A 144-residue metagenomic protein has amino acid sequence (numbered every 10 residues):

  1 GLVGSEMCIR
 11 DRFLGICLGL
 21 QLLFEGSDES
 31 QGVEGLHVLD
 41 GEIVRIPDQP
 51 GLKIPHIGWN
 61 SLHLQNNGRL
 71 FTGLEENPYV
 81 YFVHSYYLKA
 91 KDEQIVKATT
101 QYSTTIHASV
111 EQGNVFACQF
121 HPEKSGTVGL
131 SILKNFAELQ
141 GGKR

Functional and structural regions predicted by a protein language model:
G1-I9: Short, small-residue-biased leader/transition segments that mark boundaries at the very start of proteins
R10-S27: Catalytic nucleophile loop
C17, H84, H121: Histidine-centered divalent metal-coordination motifs
C17, L36, F136: Residue-level signal for inorganic ion chemistry
E25-Y102: Pocket-forming structural segment of enzyme catalytic cores
N77, E111-V115: Beta-strand-turn-beta hairpins that frame and shape the catalytic cleft of phosphate-ester-processing enzymes
T105-E111: Short, surface-exposed beta-strand/loop micro-motifs that present aromatic residues
C118-R144: Acyltransferase
